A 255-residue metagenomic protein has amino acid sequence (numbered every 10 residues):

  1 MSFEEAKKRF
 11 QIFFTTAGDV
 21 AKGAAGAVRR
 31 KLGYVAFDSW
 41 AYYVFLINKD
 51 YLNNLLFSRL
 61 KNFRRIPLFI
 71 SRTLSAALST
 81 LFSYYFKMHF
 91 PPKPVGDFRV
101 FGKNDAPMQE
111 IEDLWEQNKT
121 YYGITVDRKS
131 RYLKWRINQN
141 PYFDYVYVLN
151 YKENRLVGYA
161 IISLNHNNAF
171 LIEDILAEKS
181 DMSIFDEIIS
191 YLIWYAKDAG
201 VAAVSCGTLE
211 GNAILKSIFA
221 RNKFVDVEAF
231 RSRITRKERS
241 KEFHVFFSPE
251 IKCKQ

Functional and structural regions predicted by a protein language model:
M1-E4, K8-R9, E178-E187: Conserved glycine-rich acetyl-CoA-binding loop
E5-K8, S58, S83, Q109 (+2 more regions): Polar/charged alpha-helical tracts
K7-R9, Y142, D198: Alpha-helix termination/capping residues and helix-transition junctions
F13-K87, R136, V146, K152 (+3 more regions): Active-site/acyl-donor-binding loops of N-acyltransferases
D19, G96-E178: A conserved beta-strand-loop-helix scaffold within acyl/acetyltransferase catalytic domains
G23, Q109, D113, R131 (+2 more regions): Generic alpha-helical secondary structure signal
I66, T73-L74, L78, P107-L114 (+2 more regions): Alpha-helical structural motif
Y85-F101: Long, low-complexity segments enriched in small/aliphatic residues
